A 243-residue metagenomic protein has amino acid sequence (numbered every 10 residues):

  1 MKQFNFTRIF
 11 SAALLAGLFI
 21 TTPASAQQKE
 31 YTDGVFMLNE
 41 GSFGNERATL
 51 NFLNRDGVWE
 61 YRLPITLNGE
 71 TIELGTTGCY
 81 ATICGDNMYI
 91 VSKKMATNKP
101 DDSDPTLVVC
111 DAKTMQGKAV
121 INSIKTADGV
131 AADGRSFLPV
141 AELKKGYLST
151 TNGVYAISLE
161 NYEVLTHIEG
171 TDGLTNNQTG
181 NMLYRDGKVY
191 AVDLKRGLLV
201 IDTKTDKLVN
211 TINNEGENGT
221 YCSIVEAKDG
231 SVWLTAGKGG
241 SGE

Functional and structural regions predicted by a protein language model:
M1-E30: Bacterial Sec-dependent N-terminal signal peptides
Q27-V58: An edge-strand/N-cap motif at the start of beta-rich repeat modules
Y31-G34, G85-N87, L143-K144, D186-K188 (+1 more regions): Short coil/turn segments that connect the beta-strands within blades of beta-propeller domains
M37, I90, L148, A191 (+1 more regions): Residue position within the beta-strands of beta-propeller blades
G41-N45, K94-P100, G153-Y155, R196-G197 (+1 more regions): Short glycine/acidic-enriched loop and turn motifs that connect beta-strands
N54-G57, D111-M115, S158-Y162, D202-K207: Short loop/turn segments that connect beta-strands within beta-propeller blades
W59-E73, Q116-G129, E163-L174, K207-E215: A short beta-strand motif characteristic of beta-propeller blades
T71-I83, T126-L143, G173-D186, E217-K228: Repeated scaffold domains used in trafficking and secretory/extracellular systems, primarily beta-propellers
